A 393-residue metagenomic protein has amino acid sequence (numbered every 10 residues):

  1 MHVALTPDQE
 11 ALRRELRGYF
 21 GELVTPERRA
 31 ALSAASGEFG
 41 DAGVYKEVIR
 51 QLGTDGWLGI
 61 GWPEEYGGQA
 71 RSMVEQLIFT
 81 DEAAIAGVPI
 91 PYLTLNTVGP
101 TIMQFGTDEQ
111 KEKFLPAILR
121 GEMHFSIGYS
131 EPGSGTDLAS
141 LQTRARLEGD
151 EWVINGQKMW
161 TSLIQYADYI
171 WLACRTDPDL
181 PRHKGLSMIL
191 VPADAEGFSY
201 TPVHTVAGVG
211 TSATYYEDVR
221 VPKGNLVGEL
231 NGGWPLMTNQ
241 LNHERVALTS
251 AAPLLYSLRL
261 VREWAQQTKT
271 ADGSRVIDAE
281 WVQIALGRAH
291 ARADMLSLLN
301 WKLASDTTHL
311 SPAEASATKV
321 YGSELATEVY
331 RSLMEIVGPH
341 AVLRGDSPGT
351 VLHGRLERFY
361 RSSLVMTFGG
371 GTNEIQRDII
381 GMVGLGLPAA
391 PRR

Functional and structural regions predicted by a protein language model:
M1-Y92, K113, A117-R120, E263 (+4 more regions): Amphipathic, small/basic residue-rich leader segments at the start of a protein or domain
H2, I78-F79, T97, W234-H243 (+2 more regions): Glycine-rich phosphate/cofactor-binding loops in nucleotide/flavin-utilizing enzymes
V3-L5, A11, F198-L296, M366: Glycine-rich beta->alpha junctions and the first turn(s) of the following alpha-helix
R28-E38, T270-I277, D294-P348: C-terminal helix-coil-helix/basic helical segment that borders enzyme active sites and/or dimer interfaces and provides
K46-G121, L163-Y169, A293, N300 (+5 more regions): Internal helix-loop-helix
G121-Y129, L172: A short, Trp-centered hydrophobic/proline-enriched beta-strand micro-motif
T143-R146: A structural signal for short hydrophobic beta-strand segments in well-ordered beta-sheet cores
D150-E151, N155-S199: A short core secondary-structure module
